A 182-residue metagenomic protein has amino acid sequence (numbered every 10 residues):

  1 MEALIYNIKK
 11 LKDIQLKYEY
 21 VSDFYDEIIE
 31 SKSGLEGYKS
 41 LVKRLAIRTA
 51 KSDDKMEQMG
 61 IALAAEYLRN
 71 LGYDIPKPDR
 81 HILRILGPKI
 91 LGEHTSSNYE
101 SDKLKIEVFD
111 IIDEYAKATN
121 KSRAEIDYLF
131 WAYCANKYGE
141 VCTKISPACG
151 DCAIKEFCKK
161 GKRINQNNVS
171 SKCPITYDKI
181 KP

Functional and structural regions predicted by a protein language model:
M1-I8: Non-catalytic DNA-binding core/recognition domains of DNA-processing enzymes
I5, V21-P182: C-terminal accessory module of base-excision DNA glycosylases/AP lyases that mediates lesion recognition and DNA
I8-L11, Q15-F24: Active-site cradle of extracellular carbohydrate-active enzymes
